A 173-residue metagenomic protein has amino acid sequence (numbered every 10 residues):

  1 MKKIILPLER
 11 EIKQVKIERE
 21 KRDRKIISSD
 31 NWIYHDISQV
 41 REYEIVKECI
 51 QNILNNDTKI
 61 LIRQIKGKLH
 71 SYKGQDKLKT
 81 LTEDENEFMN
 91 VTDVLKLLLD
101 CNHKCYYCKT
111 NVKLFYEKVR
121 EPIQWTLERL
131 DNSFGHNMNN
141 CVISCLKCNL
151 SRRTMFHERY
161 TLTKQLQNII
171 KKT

Functional and structural regions predicted by a protein language model:
M1-D76, D93: Mixed-charge, low-complexity interaction segments
I53, L97, T163: Residues that form generic nucleotide/phosphate-binding pockets
N56-Y107, S133: Short, charged surface segments at domain edges that flank catalytic/cofactor-binding sites
L95, V112-F115, R152: Polyanion-binding and phosphate-handling cores
K104, C141-S144: Short pre-active-site segment immediately N-terminal to redox-active cysteine/selenocysteine motifs in thiol-based
Y106-K109, K147: Short, cysteine/histidine-rich loop/knuckle motifs that typically chelate Zn2+
T110-C141: Histidine-centered nuclease catalytic patch
L130-V142, L150-T173: Polybasic, low-complexity binding patches
